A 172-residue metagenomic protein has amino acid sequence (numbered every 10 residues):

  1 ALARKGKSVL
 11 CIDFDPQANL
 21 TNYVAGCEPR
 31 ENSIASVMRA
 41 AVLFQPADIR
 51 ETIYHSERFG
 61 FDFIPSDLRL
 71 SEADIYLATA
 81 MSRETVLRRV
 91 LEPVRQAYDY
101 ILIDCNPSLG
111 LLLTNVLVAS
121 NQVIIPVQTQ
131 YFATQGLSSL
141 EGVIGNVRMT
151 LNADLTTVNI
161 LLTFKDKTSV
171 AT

Functional and structural regions predicted by a protein language model:
A1-T172: P-loop NTP-binding core
